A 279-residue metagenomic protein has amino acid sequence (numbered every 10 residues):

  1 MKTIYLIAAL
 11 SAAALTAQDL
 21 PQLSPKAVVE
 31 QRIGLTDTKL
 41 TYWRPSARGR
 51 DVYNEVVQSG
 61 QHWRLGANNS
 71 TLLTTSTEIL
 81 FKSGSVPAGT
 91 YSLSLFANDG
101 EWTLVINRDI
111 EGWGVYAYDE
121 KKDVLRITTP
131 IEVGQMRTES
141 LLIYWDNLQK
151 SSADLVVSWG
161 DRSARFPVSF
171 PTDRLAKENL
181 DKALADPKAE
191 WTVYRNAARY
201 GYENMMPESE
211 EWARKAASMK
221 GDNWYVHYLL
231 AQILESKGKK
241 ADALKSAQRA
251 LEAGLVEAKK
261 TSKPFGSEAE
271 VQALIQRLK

Functional and structural regions predicted by a protein language model:
P21, D37-A88, S94-K188, G221: Extended, well-structured beta-strand/loop surface patches that form recognition or cofactor-anchoring regions within
N196-A198, L230, I275: Structural register within alpha-helical repeat arrays
Y200-G201, L234, K279: Residue at a conserved register position within TPR or TPR-like alpha-solenoid repeats
E203-N204, K237: Structural motif corresponding to the intra-repeat A-B loop/turn of tetratricopeptide repeats
K215-A216, R249-A250: Canonical positions in the second alpha-helix
M219-K220, G254-A258: Alpha-helical junction/boundary sensor with strong preference for TPR arrays
